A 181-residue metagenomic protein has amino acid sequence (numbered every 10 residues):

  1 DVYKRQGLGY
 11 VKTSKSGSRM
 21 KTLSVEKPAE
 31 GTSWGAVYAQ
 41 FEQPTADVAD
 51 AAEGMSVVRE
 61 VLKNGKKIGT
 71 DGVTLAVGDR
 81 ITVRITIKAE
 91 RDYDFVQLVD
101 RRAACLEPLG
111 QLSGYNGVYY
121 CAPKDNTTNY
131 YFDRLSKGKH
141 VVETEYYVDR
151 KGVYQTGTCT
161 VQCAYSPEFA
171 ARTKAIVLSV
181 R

Functional and structural regions predicted by a protein language model:
D1-R181: Long, domain-scale non-catalytic interaction/scaffolding regions in large secretory-pathway and trafficking proteins
